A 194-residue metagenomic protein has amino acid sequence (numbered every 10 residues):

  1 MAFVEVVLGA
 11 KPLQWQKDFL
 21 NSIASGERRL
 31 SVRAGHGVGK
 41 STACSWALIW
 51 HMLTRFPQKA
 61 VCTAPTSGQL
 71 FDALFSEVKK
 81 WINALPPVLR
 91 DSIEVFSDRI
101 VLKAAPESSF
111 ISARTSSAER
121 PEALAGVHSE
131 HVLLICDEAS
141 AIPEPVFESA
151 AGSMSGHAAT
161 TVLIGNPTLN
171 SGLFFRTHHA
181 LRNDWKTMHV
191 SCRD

Functional and structural regions predicted by a protein language model:
M1-D194: Phosphate/NTP-binding elements of NTP-utilizing enzymes
